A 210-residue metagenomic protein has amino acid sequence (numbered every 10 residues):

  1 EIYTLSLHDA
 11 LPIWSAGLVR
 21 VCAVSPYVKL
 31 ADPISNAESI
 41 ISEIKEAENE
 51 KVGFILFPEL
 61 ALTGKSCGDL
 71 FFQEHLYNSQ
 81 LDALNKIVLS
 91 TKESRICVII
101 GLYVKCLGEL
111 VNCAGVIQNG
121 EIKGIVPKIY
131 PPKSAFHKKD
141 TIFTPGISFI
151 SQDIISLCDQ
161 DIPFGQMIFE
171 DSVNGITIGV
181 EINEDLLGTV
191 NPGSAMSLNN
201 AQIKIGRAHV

Functional and structural regions predicted by a protein language model:
E1-D9: Extracellular interaction modules
A10-H209: Enzyme catalytic cores with a strong preference for nitrogen-chemistry domains
